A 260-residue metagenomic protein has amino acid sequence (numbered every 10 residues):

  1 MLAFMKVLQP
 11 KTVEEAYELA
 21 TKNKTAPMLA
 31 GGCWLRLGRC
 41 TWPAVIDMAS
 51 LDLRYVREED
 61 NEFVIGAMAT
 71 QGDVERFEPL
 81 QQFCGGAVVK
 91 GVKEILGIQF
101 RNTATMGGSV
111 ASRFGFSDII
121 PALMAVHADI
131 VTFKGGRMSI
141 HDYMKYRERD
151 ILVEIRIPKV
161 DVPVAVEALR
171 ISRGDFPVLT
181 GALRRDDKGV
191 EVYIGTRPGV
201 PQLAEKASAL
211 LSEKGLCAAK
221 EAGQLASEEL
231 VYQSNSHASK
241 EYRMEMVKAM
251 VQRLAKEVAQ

Functional and structural regions predicted by a protein language model:
M1-Q260: C-terminal structural segment of proteins
